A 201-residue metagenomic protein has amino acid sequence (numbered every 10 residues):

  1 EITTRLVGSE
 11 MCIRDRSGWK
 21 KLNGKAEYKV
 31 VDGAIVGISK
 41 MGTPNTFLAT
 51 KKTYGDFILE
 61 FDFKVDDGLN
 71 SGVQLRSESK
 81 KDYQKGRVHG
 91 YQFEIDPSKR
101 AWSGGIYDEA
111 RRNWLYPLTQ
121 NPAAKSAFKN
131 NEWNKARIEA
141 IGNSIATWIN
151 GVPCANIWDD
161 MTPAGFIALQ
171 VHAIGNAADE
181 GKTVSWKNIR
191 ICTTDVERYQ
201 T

Functional and structural regions predicted by a protein language model:
E1-E10: Single conserved hydrophobic/aromatic residue that forms the stacking wall/gate of nucleotide- or nucleobase-binding
I13, F61, I189-I191: Extracellular beta-strand elements of beta-rich domains used for carbohydrate recognition/degradation or cell-matrix
I13, W148-P153: Short strand-turn-strand beta-turns centered on an Asx-Gly dipeptide
A26-P44: Short carbohydrate-recognition loop motifs
L48-E109: Secretory/extracellular carbohydrate-interaction modules and structurally similar beta-sandwich "look-alikes"
N113-K135: Short, aromatic/His-centered strand-loop micro-motif at the edge of beta-sheets
E132-A146: Localized edge beta-strand/strand-to-loop motifs within extracellular or lumenal beta-rich domains
I157-V184: Flexible glycan-contacting loops in extracellular carbohydrate-active proteins
